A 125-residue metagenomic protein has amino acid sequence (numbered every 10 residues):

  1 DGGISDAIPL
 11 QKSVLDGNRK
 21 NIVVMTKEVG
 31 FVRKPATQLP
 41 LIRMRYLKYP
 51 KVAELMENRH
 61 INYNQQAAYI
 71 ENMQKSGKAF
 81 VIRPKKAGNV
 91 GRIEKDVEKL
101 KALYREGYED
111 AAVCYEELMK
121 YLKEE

Functional and structural regions predicted by a protein language model:
G2-E125: Patatin-like phospholipase
